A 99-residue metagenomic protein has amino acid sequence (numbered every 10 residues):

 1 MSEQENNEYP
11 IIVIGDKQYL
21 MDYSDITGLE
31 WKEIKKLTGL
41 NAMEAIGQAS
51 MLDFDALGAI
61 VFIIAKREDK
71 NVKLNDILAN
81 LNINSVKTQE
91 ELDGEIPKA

Functional and structural regions predicted by a protein language model:
M1-L20, D25-F62, K66-A99: Charged interaction scaffolds used for protein-protein
